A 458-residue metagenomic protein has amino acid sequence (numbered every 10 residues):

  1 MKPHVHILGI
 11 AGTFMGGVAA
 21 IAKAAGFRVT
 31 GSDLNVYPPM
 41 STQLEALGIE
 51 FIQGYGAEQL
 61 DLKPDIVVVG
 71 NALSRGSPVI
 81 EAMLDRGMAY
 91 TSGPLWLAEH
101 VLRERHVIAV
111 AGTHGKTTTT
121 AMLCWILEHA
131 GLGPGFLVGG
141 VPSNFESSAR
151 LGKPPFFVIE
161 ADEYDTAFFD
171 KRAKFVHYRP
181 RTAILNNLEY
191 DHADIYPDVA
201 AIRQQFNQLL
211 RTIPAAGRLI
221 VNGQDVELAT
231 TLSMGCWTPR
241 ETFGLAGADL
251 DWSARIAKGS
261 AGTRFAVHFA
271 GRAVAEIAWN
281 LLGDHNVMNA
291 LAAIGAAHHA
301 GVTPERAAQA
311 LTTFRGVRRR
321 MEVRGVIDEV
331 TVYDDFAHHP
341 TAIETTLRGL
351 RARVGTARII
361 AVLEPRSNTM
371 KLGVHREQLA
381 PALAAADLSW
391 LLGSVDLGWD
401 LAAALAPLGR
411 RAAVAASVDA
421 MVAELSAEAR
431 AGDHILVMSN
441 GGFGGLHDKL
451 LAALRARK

Functional and structural regions predicted by a protein language model:
M1-M40, E45-F51, K63, V67 (+8 more regions): ATP-dependent carboxylate-amine ligase
I21-A24, E45, Q59, N71 (+4 more regions): Phosphate-binding loop of NTP-binding sites
T30-S32, L132-V138, F243, A413: Conserved RecA-like helicase motor-core motifs
L34-Y37, Y55-A57, L73-R75, G223-E227 (+2 more regions): Short, polar loop motifs at secondary-structure junctions
G54-A57, P94, V418-D419: Conserved SAM/SAH-binding loop
P134, W252, A273-I277: Short beta-strand segments
F243, A266, H285-N286: C-terminal accessory "lid"/substrate-recognition subdomains
I256-R264: A short, compositionally biased
